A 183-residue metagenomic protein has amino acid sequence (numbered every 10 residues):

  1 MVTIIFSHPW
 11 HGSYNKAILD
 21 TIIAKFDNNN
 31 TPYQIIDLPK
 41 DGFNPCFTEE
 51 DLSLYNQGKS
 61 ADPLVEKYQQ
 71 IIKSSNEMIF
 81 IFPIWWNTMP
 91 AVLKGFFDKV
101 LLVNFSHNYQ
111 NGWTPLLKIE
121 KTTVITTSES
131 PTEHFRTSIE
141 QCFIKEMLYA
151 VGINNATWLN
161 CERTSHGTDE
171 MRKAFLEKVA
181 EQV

Functional and structural regions predicted by a protein language model:
M1-F105, Y109, H166, E170-V183: N-terminal beta1-alpha1-beta2 submodule of the flavodoxin-like/Rossmannoid cofactor-binding fold
S7, L38, T126-E129, C161: Cofactor-binding loop segments of dinucleotide-utilizing enzymes, especially the Rossmann-like FAD- and NAD(P)+-binding
Y33, F96, N111-T114, E140 (+1 more regions): Residue-level signal for alpha-helical context at structural boundaries
D51, G112-W113, N155: Glycine-rich, flexible loop/turn motifs
L52, I119, N160-T164: Intrinsically disordered, low-complexity segments used for protein-protein interactions
K73, A91, L117-E120, N154: Structured loop/turn residues at beta-strand edges in well-structured enzyme cores
N108-V151: Short, glycine-/small-residue-rich phosphate/pyrophosphate-handling segment
E133-V183: Glycine-rich phosphate/pyrophosphate-binding loop and the adjoining helix
